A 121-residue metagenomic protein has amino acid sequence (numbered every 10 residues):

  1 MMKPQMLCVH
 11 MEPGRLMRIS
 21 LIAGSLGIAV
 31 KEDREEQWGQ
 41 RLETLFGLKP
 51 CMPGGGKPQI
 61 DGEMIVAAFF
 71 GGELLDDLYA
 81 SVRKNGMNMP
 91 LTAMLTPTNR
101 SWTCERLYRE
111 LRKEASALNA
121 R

Functional and structural regions predicted by a protein language model:
M1-G47: N-terminal, charge-rich interaction modules
P4-M6, R15-L21, K31, L75-A120: Helix-rich interaction surfaces within compact, conserved domain-sized segments that mediate assembly or partner
V9, A68, P97: Active-site-adjacent beta-strand anchor residues
E12, E32-E36, E43, E63 (+3 more regions): Glutamate identity and glutamate-enriched acidic tracts
R18-G27, G47-K57, A93, P97-T98: Charged, low-complexity, helix/coiled-coil-prone segments
A23-S25, L45-G47, I65, V82-K84 (+1 more regions): General N-terminal targeting signals
W38-V66: Short, intrinsically disordered low-complexity segments
G55-N85: Mid-chain, well-packed structural core segment of small domains
